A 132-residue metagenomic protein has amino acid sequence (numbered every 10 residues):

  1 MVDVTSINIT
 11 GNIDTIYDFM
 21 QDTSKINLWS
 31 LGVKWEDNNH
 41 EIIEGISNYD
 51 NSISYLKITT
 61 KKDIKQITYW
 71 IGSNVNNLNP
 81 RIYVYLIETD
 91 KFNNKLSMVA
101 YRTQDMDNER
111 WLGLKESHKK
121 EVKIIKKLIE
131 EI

Functional and structural regions predicted by a protein language model:
M1-D37: Hydrophobic ligand-binding cavity/cleft-lining segments
D3, S52, P80: Exposed loop/turn and edge beta-strand positions of beta-sandwich/beta-sheet ligand-binding modules
S6-T10, K57, Y85: Generic structural detector for well-ordered beta-strands
G11-I13, K61-K62, T89-K91: Short loop segments at secondary-structure junctions
T15-M20, I26, I58, Y69 (+2 more regions): Hydrophobic pocket/interface hotspot
N27-N77, N93, E131-I132: Glycine-rich portal/gate segments that line the openings of hydrophobic small-molecule binding cavities
S73-I132: Beta-strand/loop substructures that line and gate deep hydrophobic ligand-binding cavities in soluble
